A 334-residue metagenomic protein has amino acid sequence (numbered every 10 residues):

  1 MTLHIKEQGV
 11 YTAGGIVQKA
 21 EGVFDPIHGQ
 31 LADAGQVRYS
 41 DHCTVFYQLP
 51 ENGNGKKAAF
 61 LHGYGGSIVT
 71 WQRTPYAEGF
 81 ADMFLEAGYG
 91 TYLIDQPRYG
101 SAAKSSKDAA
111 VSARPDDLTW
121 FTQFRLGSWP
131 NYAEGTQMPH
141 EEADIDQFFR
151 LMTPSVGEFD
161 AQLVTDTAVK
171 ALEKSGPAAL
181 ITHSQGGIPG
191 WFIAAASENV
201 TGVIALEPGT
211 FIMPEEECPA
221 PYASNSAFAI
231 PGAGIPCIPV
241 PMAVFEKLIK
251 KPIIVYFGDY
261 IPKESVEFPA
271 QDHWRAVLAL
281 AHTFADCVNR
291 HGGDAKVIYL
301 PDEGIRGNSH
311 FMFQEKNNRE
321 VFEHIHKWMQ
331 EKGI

Functional and structural regions predicted by a protein language model:
M1-G53: N-terminal cap/lid segment of alpha/beta-hydrolase-fold proteins
N52-A133, P262-Q271: Short, surface-exposed "cap/lid" segments of acyl-processing enzymes
F60-G66, S184, P208, G258-D259: Glycine-rich His-Gly loop
A133, P139-A143, Q147-R150, G157-A179: Conserved acidic catalytic loop of the alpha/beta-hydrolase fold
L180-I181, V203: Conserved alpha/beta-hydrolase fold motif
I181-G190: Gly/Ala-rich beta-loop-alpha elbow adjacent to hydrolase catalytic centers
T210-H291, K296-I298: The feature captures the conserved acid-bearing segment of alpha/beta-hydrolase catalytic domains
I305-G307, F311-I334: Catalytic active-site module of serine/aspartate enzymes centered on a nucleophile-bearing elbow/loop
